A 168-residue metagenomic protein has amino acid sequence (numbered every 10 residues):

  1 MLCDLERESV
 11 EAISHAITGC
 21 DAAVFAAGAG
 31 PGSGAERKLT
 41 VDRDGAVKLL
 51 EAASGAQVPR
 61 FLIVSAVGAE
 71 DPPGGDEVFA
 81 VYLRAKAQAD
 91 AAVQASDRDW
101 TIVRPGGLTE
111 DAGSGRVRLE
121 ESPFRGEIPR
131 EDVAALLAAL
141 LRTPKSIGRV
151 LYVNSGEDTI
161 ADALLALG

Functional and structural regions predicted by a protein language model:
M1-K48, A52-G55, L141-R142: NAD(P)H-binding glycine-rich loop region in Rossmannoid oxidoreductase-like domains and their noncatalytic homologs
I13-S14, C20, S54-R60, V67-G168: Oxidoreductase cofactor-interface core, primarily capturing Rossmann-like NAD(P)-dependent enzymes
A27-A29, S65, G107: Short, small-residue-rich loop/turn micro-motifs
